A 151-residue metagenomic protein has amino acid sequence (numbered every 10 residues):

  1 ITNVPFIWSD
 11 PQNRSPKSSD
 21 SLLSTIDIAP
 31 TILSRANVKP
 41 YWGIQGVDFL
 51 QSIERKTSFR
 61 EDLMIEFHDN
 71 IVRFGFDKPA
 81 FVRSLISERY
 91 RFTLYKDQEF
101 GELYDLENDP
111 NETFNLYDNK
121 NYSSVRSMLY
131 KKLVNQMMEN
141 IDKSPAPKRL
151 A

Functional and structural regions predicted by a protein language model:
I1: Membrane-interface catalytic loops of GT-C/OST-like multi-pass glycosylation enzymes that act
V4: Active-site neighborhoods of enzymes that stabilize oxyanions during catalysis
S9, R14, I26-A29, S34-E102 (+3 more regions): C-terminal cap/loop subdomain of S1 sulfatases and analogous C-terminal strand-loop tails that border
S15-L22: A short glycine-threonine-serine/GTX helix/turn-capping micro-motif
R73, L116-A151: Long, internal low-complexity/basic segments
D109: Intrinsically disordered, low-complexity polar regions and short flexible loop motifs
